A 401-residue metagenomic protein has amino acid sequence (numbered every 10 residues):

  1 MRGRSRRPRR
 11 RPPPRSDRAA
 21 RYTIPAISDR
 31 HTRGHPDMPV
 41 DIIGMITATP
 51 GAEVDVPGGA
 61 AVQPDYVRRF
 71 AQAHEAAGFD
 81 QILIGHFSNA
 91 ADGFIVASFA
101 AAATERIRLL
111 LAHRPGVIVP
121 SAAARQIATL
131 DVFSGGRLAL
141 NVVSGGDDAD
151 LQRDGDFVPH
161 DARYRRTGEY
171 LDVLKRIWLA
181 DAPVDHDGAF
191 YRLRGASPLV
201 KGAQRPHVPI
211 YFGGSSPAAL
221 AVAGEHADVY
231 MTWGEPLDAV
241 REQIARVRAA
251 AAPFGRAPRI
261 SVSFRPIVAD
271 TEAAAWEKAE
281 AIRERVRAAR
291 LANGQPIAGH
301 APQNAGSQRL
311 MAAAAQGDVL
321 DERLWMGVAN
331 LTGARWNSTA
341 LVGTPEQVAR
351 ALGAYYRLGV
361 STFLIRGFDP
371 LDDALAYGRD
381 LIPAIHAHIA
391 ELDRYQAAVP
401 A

Functional and structural regions predicted by a protein language model:
M1-R21: Compositionally biased, low-complexity flexible segments
D29-R106, K201-V208: N-terminal beta1-alpha1-beta2 module of alpha/beta enzyme domains
R33-A48, D154, H160-Q204, E235-Y356 (+1 more regions): An alpha-helical appendage that flanks or caps ligand/catalytic pockets
I42-G44, I82-I84, L109-H113, L138-V142 (+4 more regions): Hydrophobic faces of well-ordered beta-strands that scaffold small-molecule active sites in alpha/beta enzyme cores
I46-P64, R114-G116, P120-S121, R205-S215 (+2 more regions): Active-site mouth loops of central-metabolism enzymes
E75-A76, S98-E105, I127, D131-R137 (+2 more regions): Acidic (Asp/Glu)-rich catalytic clusters
G78, A100, L130, L140 (+6 more regions): Conserved, mostly hydrophobic/aromatic
F94-L111, R166, Y170, R379-D393: Alpha-helix-loop-beta-strand connector modules within alpha/beta enzyme cores
